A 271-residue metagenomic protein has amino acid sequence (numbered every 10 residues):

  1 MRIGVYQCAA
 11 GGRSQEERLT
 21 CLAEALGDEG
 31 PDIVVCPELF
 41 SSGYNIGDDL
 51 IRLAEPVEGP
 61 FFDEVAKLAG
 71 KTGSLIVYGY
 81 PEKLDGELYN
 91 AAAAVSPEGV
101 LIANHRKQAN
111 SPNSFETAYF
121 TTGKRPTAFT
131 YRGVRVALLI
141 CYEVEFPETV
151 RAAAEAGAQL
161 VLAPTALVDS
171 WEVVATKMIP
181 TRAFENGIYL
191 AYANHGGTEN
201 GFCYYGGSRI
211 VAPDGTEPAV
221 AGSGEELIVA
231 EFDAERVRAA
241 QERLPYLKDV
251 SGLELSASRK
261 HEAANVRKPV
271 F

Functional and structural regions predicted by a protein language model:
M1-V5: Extreme N-terminal starter segment of soluble prokaryotic enzymes
Q7-R13: Short polar catalytic/cofactor-binding loops
A9, E82, Y142, A166 (+1 more regions): Residue-level signal for short, function-critical loop segments
Q15-E16, T20-P97, L101-N104, V168-I188: Cys-nucleophile CN-hydrolase/nitrilase-fold catalytic domain and related Cys-dependent amidase chemistry that acts on
V57-V77, E145-I228: CN hydrolase (nitrilase-like) catalytic-core segments centered on the catalytic cysteine and neighboring Lys/Glu
K83-A156, D169-K177, A239-Y246: Active-site catalytic loop in hydrolytic enzyme cores
A128-T130, H195-F271: C-terminal beta-strand edge segments of enzyme domains
